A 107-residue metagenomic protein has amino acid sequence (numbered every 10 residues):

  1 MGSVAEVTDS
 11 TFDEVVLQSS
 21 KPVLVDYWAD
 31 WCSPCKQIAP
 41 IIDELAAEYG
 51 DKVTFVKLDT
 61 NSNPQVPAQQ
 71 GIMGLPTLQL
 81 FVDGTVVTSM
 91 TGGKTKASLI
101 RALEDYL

Functional and structural regions predicted by a protein language model:
M1-S3: N-proximal helix/coil linker or "cap" segments that precede and/or mark the start of modular domains
A5-V23: A short beta-strand-turn-helix
S20, Y27-W31, G74: Short pre-active-site segment immediately N-terminal to redox-active cysteine/selenocysteine motifs in thiol-based
S20-P22, Q37-L58: Conserved helix-turn-beta segment immediately C-terminal to the redox Cys motif in thioredoxin-like folds
K21, P64, Q70-Q79: Structural micro-motif
Y27-I41: Conserved redox-active cysteine motifs that mediate thiol-disulfide chemistry, especially di-cysteine Cys-X(1-2)-Cys
L80-L107: Non-catalytic, surface beta->alpha helical segment in thiol-disulfide oxidoreductase systems
